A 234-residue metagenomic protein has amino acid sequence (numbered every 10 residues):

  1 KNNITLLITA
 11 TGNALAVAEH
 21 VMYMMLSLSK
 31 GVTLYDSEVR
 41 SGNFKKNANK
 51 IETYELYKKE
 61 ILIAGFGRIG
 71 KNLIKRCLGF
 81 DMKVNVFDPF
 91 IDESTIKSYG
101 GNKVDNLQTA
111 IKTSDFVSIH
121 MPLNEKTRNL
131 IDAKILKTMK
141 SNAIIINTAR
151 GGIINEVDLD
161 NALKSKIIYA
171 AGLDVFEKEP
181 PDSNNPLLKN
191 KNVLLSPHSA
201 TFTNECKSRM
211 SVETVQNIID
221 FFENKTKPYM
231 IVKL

Functional and structural regions predicted by a protein language model:
I4, T9-E60: Phosphate-binding beta-alpha-beta segment of Rossmann-like dinucleotide-binding domains, i.e., the NAD(P)
L6-L7, N142-L234: Rossmann-like dinucleotide-binding domain for NAD(H)/NADP(H)
A10, Y54-L78: Glycine-rich adenosine-cofactor-binding loop
T11, A16, N85-F87, I91-T95 (+1 more regions): Structural/interface elements that position substrates and couple domains in central-metabolism enzymes
A18-S37, L78-M82, E213-D220, K225: Oxidoreductase and adenylate-handling cofactor-binding alpha/beta cores
I91-P186: Rossmann-like adenosine-cofactor binding region
